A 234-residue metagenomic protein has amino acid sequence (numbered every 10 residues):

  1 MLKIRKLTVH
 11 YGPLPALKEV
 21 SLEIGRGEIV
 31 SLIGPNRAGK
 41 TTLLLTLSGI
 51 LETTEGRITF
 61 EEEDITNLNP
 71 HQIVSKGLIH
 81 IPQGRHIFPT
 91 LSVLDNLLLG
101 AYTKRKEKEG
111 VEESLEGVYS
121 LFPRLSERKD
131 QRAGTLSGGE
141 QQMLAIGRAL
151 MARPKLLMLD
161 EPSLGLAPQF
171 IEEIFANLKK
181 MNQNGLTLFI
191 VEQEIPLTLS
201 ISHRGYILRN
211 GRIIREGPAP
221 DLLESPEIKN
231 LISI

Functional and structural regions predicted by a protein language model:
G12, V30, L68, V93-E113 (+2 more regions): ABC-type ATPase nucleotide-binding domains, specifically the catalytic core motifs of the NBD
I33-P35: The feature captures the beta-strand-to-loop junction immediately N-terminal to the Walker
S48: Helix-to-loop junction immediately C-terminal to a conserved catalytic motif
G56-D64, K76, G110-L115: Conserved ABC transporter NBD signature motif
R132-L136: Conserved ABC ATPase signature
A149-L150: ABC ATPase C-loop
